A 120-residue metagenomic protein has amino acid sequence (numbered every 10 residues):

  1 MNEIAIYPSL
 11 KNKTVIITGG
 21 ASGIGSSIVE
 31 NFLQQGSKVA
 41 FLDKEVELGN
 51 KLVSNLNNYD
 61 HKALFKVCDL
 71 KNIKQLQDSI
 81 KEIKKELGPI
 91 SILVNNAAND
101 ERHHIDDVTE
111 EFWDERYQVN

Functional and structural regions predicted by a protein language model:
P8-A40: Canonical Rossmann dinucleotide-binding motif of NAD(H)/NADP(H)-dependent dehydrogenases/reductases, specifically
Q35-K51: Conserved glycine-rich Rossmann-like NAD(P)H-binding loop of the short-chain dehydrogenase/reductase
V46-E47, V67-S79, E110: The beta1-alpha1 cofactor-binding region of Rossmann-like NAD(H)/NADP(H)-dependent oxidoreductases
L56-N72: Rossmann-fold cofactor-recognition segment
I83-G88: Glycine-rich phosphate-binding loop signature in dinucleotide/nucleotide-binding domains
S91-I92, D114: Conserved catalytic-site loops of classical short-chain dehydrogenases/reductases
N96-E101: Conserved NAD(P)H cofactor-binding loop of Rossmann-fold oxidoreductase domains
H104-I105, T109-Y117: Substrate-binding pocket helix/loop in short-chain dehydrogenase/reductase
